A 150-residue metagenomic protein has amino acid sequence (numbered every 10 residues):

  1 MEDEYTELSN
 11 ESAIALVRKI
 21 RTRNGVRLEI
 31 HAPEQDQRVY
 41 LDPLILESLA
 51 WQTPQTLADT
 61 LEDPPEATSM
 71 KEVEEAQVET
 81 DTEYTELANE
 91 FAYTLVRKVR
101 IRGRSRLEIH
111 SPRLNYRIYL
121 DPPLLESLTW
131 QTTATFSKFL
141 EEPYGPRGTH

Functional and structural regions predicted by a protein language model:
M1-Y40, L44-H150: Positively charged, low-complexity terminal tracts and the immediately adjacent first secondary-structure elements
